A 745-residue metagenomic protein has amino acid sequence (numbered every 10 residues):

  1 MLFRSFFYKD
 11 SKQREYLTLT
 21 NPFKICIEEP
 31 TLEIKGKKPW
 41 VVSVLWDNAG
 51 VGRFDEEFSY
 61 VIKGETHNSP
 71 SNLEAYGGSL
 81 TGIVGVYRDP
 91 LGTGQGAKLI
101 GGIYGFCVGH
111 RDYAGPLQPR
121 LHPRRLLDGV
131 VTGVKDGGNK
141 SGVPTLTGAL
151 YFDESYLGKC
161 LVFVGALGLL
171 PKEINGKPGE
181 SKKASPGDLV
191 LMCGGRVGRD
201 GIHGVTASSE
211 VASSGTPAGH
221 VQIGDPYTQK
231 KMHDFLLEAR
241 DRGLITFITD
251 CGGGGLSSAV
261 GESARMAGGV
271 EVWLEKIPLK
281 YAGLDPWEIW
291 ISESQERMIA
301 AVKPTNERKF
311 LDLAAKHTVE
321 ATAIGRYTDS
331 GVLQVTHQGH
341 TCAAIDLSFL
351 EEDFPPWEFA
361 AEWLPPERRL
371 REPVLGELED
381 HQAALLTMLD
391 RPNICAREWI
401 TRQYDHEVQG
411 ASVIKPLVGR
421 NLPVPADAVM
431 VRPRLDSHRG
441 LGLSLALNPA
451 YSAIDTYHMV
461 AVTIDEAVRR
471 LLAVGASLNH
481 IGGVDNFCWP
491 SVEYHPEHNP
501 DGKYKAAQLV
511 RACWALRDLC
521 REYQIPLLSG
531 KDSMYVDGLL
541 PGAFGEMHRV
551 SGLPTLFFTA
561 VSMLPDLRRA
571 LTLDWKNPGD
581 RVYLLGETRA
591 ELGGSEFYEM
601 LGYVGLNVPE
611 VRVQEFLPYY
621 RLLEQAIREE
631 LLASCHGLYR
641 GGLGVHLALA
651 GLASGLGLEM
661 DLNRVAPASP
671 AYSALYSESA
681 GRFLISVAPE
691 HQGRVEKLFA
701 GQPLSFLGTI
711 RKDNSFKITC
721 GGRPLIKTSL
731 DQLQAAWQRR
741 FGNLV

Functional and structural regions predicted by a protein language model:
M1-V745: Glycine/proline-enriched, intrinsically flexible loops and inter-domain linkers
